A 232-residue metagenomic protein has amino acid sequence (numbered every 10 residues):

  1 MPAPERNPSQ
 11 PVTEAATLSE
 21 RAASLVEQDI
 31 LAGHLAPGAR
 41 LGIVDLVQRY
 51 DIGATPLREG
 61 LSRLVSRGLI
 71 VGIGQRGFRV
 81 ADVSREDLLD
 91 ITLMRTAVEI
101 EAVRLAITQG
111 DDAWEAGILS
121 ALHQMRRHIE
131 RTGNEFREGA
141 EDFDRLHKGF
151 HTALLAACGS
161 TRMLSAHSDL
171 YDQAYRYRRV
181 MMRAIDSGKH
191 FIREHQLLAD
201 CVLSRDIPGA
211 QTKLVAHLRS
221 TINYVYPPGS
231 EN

Functional and structural regions predicted by a protein language model:
M1-T108, I222, Y226-N232: Short linear motifs at protein or domain termini
P2, R49, R183-N232: C-terminal regulatory/effector modules of DNA-binding transcriptional regulators
T17, L93, E141, R145 (+1 more regions): Short helix-capping and inter-helix turn/linker motifs at the boundaries of alpha-helical repeat units
V44, E86-L89, E141, T161 (+2 more regions): Residues in well-ordered alpha-helical elements
R58-E59, Q109-D112, N134-E138, A184-G188 (+1 more regions): Juxtamembrane/interface motifs at transmembrane-helix termini
S84-R85, Y177-M181: Short alpha-helical transmembrane interface motifs in multi-pass membrane proteins
E101-V103, T108, D112-R179, I192-D200 (+1 more regions): Conserved amphipathic alpha-helical segments that form helical-bundle/coiled-coil interaction surfaces
